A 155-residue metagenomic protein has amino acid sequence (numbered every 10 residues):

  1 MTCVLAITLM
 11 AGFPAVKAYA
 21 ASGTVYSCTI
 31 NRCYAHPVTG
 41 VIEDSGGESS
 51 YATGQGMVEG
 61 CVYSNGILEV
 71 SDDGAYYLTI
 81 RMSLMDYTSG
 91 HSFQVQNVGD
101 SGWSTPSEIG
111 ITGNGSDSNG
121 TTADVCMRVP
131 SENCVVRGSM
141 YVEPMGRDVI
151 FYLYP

Functional and structural regions predicted by a protein language model:
M1-A6: Sec-dependent N-terminal signal peptides
L9-V25: Sec-dependent signal peptide cleavage junction
A21-G66: Transition segment at domain starts
R32-H36, D72, L84-D86, V142: Beta-strand elements of well-folded, non-transmembrane domains
I67-Y76, C126-P130: Extracellular and analogous surface-interaction loops
G74-L78, S83-H91: Primarily extracytoplasmic ectodomains and periplasmic/lumenal surface modules that are beta-strand-rich
Y87-T105: Short, surface-exposed beta-strand/strand-loop-strand elements in extracellular ectodomains
G110-P155: Helix-rich interaction surfaces within compact, conserved domain-sized segments that mediate assembly or partner
